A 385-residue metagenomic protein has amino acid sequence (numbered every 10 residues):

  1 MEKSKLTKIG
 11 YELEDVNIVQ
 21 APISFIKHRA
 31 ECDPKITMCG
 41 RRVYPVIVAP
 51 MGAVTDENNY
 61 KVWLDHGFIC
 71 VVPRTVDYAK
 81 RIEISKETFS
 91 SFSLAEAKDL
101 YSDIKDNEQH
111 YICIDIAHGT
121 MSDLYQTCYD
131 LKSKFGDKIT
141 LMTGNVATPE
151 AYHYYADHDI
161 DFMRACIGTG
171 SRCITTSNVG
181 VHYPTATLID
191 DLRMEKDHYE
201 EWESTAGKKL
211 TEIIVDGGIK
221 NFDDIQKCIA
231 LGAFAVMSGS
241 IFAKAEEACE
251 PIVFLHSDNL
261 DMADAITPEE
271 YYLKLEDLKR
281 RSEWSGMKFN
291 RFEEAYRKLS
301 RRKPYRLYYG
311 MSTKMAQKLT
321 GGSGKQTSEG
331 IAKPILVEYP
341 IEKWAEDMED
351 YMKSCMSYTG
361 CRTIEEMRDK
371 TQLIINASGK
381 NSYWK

Functional and structural regions predicted by a protein language model:
M1-E212, S240-A245: Active-site entrance/lid segments in N-terminal catalytic domains of soluble metabolic enzymes
M1-S24, R29, G180-V215, I219-K385: Alpha/beta catalytic cores of nucleotide-metabolism and tRNA/nucleoside-modifying enzymes
